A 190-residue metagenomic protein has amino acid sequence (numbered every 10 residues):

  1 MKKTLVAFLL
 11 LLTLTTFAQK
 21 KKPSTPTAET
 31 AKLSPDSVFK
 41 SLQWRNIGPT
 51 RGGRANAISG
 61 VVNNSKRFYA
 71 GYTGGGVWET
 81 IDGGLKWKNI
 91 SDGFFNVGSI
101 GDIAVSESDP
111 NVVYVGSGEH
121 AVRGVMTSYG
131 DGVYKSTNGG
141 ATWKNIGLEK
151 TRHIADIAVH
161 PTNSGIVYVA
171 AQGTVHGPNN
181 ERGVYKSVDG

Functional and structural regions predicted by a protein language model:
M1-K22: Bacterial Sec-dependent N-terminal signal peptides
Q19-G190: Beta-propeller blade termini and top-face loops
